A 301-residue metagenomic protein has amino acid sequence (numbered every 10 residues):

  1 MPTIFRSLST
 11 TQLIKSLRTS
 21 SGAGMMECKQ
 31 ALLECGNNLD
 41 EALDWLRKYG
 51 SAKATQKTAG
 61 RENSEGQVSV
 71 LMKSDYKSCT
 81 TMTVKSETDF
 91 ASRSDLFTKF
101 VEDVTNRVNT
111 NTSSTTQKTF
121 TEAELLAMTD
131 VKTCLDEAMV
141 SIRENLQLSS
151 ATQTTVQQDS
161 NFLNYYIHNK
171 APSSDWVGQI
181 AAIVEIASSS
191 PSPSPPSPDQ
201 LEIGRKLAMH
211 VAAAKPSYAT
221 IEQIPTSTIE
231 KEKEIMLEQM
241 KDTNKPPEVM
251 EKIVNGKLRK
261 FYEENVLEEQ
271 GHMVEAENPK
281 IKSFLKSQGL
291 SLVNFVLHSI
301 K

Functional and structural regions predicted by a protein language model:
P2-K301: N-terminal assembly/interaction segments in proteins that build large macromolecular machines
